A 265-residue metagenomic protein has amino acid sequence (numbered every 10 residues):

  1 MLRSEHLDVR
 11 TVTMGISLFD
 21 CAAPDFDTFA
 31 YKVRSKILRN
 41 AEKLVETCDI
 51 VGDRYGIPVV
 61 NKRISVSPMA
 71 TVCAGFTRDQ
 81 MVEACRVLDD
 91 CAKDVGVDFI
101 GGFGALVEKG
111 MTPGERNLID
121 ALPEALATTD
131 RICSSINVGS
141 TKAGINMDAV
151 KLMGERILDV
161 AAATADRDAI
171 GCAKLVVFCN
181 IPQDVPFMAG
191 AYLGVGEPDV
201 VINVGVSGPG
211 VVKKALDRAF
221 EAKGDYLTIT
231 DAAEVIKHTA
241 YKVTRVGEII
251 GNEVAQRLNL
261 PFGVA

Functional and structural regions predicted by a protein language model:
M1-D120, I136-E155, I170-V177, Q183-G194 (+1 more regions): Metallocofactor- and cofactor-centric catalytic cores in central/energy metabolism, strongly enriched
A125-L126: Short secondary-structure subsegments characteristic of cysteine-rich extracellular domains
I132: Conserved ASCE/P-loop NTPase catalytic core
